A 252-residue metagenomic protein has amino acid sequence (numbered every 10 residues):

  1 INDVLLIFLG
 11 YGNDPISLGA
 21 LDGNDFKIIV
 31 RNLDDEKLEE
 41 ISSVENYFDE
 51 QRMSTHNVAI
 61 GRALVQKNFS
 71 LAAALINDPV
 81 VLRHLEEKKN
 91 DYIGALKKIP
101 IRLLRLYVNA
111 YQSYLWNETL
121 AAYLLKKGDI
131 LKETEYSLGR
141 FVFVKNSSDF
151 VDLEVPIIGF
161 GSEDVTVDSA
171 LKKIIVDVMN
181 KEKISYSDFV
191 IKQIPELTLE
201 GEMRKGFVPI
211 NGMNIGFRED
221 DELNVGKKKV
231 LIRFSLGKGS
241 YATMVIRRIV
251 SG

Functional and structural regions predicted by a protein language model:
I1-R233, G237, R247-G252: Extended, charged/glycine-rich binding lobes that contact polyanionic ligands
M244: Classical protein tyrosine phosphatase
